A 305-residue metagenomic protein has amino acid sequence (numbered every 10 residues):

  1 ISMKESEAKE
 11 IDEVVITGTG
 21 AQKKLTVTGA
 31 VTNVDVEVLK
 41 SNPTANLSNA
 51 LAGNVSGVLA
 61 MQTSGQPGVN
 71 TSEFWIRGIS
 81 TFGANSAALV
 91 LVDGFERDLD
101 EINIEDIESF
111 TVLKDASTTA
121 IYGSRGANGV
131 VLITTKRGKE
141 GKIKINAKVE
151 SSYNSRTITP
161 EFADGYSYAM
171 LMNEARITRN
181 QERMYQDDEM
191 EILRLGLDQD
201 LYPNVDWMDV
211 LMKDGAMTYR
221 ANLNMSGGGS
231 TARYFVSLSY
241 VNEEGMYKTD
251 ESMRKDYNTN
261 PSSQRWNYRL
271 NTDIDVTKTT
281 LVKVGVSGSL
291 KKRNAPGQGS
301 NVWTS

Functional and structural regions predicted by a protein language model:
I1-R269, I274-V276, L281-K283: Short, small/polar-rich motifs associated with maturation and membrane association, primarily at protein termini
S2, G297-S305: Short, intrinsically disordered, charge-balanced linker/junction segments flanking boundaries in proteins
V38, K291, T304: Short edge-strand/loop segments of extracellular domains
